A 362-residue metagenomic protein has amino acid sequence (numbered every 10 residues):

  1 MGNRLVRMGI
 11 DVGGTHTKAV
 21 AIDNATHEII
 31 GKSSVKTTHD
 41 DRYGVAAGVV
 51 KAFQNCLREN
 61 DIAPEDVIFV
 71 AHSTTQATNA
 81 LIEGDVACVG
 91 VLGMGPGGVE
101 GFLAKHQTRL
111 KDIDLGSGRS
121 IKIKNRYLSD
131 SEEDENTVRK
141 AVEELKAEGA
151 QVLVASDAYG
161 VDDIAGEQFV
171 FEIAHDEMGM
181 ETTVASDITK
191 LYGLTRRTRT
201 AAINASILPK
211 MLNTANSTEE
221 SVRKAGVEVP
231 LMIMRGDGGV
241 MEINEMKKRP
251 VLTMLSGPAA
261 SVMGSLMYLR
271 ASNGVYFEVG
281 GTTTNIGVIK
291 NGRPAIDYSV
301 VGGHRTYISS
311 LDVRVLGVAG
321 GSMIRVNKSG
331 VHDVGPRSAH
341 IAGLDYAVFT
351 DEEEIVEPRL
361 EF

Functional and structural regions predicted by a protein language model:
G2-F362: N-terminally biased helix-coil "hinge/interface" segments that flank
